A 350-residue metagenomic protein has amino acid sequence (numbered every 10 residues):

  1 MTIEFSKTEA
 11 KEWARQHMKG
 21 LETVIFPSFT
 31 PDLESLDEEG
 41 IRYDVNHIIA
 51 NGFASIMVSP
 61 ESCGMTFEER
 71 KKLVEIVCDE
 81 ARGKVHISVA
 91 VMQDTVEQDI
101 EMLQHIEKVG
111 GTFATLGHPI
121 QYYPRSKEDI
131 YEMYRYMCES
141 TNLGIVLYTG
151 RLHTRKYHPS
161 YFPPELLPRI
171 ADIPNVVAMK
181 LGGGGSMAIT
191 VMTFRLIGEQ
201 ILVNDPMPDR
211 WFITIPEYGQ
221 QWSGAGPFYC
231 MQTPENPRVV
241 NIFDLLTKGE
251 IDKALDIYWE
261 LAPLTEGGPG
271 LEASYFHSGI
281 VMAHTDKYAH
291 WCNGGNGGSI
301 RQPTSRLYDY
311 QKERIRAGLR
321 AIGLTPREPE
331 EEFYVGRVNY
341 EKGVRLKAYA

Functional and structural regions predicted by a protein language model:
T2-Y161, S305-R306, T325-Y349: Active-site beta->alpha loop and helix N-cap motifs at the rims of alpha/beta catalytic domains
I3-K7, V109, A171, T190-P206 (+2 more regions): A short, hydrophobic/aromatic-rich structural module that often spans a beta strand with its adjoining loop
G20-E22, L202, T285: Generic structural signal for residues positioned in beta-strands
G40, D44, E69, L73 (+12 more regions): General structural feature for long, well-ordered alpha-helical segments within catalytic domains of soluble enzymes
F53, G111, N175, E250-I251 (+1 more regions): Residue-level recognition of short, well-ordered coil/turn positions that link secondary-structure elements
Y136-G144, T149-L271, Y275: Catalytic alpha/beta core domains of metabolic enzymes, predominantly
I213-A350: Structured C-terminal cap/extension of enzyme domains
